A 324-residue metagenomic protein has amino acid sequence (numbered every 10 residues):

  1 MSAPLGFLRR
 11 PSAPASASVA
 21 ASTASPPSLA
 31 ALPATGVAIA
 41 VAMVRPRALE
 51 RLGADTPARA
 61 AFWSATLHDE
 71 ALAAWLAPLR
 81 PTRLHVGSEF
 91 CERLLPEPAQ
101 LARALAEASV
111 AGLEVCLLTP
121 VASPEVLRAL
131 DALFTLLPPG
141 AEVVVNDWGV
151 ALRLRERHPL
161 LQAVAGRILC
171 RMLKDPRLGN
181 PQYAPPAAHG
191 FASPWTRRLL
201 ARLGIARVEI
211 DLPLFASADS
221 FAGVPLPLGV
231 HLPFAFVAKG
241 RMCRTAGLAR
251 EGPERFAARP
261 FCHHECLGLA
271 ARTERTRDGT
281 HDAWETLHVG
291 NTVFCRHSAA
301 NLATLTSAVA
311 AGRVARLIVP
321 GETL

Functional and structural regions predicted by a protein language model:
S2-P14, P26-A104, L113-L324: Active-site pocket-lining/capping segments in soluble small-molecule metabolic enzymes
